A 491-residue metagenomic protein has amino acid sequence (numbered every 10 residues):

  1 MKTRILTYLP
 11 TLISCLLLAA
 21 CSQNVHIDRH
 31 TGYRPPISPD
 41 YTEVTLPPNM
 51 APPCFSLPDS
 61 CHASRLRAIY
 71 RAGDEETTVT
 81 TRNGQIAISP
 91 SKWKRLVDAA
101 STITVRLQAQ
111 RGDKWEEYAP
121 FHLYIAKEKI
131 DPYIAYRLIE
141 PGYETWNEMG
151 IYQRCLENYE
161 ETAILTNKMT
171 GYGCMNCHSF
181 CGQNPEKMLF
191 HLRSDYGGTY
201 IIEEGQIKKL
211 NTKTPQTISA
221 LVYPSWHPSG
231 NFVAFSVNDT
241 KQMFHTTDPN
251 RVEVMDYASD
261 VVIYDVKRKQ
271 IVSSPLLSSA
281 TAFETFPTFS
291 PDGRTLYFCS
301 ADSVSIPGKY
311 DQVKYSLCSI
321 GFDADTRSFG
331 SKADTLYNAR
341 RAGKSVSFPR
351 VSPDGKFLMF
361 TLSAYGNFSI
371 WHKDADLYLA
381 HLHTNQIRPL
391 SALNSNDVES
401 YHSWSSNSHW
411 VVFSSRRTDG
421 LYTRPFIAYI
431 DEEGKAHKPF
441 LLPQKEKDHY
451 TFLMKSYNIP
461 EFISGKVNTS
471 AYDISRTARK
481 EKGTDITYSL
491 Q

Functional and structural regions predicted by a protein language model:
M1-I27: Bacterial Sec-dependent N-terminal signal peptides
C21-Q491: Sequence signature of WD/YWTD-type beta-propeller architectures
